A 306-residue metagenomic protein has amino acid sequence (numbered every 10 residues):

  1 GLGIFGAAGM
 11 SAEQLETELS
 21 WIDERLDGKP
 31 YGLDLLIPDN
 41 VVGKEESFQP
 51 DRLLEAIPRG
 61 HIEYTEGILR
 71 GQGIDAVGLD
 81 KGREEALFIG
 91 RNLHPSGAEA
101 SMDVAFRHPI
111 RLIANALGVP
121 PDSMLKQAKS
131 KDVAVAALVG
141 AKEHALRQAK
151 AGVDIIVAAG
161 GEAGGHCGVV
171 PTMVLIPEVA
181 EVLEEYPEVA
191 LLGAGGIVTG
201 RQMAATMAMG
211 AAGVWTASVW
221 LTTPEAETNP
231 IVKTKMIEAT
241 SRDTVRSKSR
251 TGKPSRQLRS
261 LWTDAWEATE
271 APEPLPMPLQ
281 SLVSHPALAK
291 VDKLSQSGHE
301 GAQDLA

Functional and structural regions predicted by a protein language model:
G1-P187: Active-site entrance/lid segments in N-terminal catalytic domains of soluble metabolic enzymes
F48-T65, V169-L192, V198-A306: Conserved active-site-proximal phosphate/metal-binding subdomains
